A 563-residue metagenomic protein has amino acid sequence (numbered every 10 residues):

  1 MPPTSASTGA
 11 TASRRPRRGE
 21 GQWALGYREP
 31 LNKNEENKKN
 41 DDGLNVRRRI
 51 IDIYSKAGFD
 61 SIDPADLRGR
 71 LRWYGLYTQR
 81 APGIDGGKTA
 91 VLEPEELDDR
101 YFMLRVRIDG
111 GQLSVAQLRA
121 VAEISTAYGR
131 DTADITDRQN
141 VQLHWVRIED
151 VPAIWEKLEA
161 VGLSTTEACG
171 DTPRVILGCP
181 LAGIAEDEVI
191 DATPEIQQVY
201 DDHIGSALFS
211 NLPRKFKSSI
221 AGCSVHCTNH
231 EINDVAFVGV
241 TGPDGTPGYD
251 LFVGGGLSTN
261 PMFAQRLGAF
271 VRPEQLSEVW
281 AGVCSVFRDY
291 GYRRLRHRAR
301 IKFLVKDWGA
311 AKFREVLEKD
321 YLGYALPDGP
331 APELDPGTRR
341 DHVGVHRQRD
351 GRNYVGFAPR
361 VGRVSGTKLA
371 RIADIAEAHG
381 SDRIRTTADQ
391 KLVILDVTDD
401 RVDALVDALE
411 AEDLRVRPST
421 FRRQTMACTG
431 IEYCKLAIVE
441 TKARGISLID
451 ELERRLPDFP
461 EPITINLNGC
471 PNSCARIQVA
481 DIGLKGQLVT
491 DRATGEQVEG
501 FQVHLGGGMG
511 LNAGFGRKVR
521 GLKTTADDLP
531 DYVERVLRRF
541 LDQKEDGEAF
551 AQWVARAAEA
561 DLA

Functional and structural regions predicted by a protein language model:
T4: Ligand-binding pocket scaffold of soluble enzyme catalytic domains
T8, S13-A563: Peripheral terminal and linker regions in Fe-S/redox and tRNA-modifying enzymes
